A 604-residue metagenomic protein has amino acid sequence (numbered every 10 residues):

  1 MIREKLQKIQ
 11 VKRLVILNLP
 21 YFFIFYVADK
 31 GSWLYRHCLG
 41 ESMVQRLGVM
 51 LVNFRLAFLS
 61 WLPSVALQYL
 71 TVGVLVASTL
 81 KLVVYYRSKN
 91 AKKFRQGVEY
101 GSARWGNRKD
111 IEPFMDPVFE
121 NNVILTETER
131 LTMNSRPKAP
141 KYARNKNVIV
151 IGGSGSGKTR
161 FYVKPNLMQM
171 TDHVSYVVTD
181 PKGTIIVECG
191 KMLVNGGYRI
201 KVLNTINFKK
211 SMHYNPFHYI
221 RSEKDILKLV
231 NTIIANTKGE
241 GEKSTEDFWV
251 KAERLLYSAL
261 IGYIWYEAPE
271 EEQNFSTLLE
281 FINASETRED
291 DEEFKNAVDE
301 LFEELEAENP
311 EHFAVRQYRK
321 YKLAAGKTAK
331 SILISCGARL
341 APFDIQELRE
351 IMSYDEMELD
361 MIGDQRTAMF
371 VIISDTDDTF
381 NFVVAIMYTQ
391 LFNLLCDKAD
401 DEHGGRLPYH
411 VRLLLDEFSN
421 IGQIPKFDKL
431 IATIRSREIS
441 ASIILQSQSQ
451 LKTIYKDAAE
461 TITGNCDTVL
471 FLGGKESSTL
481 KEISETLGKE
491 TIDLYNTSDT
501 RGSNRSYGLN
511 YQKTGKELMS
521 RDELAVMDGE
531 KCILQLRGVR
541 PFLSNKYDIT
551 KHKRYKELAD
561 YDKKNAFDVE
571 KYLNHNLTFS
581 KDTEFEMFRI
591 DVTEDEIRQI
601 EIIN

Functional and structural regions predicted by a protein language model:
M1-S156, R160-N166, K209, T500 (+2 more regions): Basic- and hydrophobic-enriched, low-structure N-terminal and domain-boundary segments that flank ATP-binding catalytic
L6, L14-N18, I24-K30, A139-I439 (+5 more regions): P-loop NTPase motor domains
W33, W61, W105, W249 (+3 more regions): A residue-identity detector for tryptophan
E112-F114, F382, F418, G474: A short glycine-/small-residue-rich loop at the edge of a beta-strand within enzyme catalytic domains
L131-P137, K238-D247, L494-Q512: Low-complexity, polar-biased intrinsically disordered regions enriched in Pro/Ser/Thr/Gly
T132-M133, G152, R160-F161, V230 (+4 more regions): Short secondary-structure boundary micro-motifs
I431-I533: Conserved ATP-driven motor cores of ASCE-family P-loop NTPases powering translocation/secretion/packaging/pilus
